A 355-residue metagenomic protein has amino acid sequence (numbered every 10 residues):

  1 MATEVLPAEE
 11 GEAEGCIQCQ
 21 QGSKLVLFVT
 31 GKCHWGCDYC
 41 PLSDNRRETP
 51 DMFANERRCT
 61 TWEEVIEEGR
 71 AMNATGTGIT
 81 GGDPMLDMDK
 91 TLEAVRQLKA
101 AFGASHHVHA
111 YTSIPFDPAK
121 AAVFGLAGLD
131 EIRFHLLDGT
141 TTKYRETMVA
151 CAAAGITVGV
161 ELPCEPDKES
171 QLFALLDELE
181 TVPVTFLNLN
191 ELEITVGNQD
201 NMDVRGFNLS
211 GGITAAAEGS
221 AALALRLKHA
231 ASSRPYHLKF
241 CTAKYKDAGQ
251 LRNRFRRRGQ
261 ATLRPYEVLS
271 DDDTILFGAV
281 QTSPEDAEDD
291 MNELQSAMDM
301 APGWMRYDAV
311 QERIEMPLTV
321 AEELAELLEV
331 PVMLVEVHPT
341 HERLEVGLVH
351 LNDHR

Functional and structural regions predicted by a protein language model:
A2-E9, A261-R355: Radical SAM enzyme core and accessory elements
A2-P7, E12-R58: Canonical Radical SAM [4Fe-4S] cluster-binding loop centered on the CxxxCxxC motif and its immediate flanking residues
P41, L92-G103, G125, M148-A153 (+1 more regions): Surface-exposed amphipathic alpha-helices with a cationic face
N45-C59, M72-D87, A101-D117, F124-Y144 (+2 more regions): Core AdoMet radical
T61-I66, F116-F124, E169-D177: Short, acidic/polar
E67-A71, F124-A127, M148-A153, E180-T181: Acidic (Asp/Glu)-rich catalytic clusters
T91-A100, T242-P265: Short, electropositive alpha-helical surface patch
R145-G249, P265-D272: Conserved C-terminal portion of the radical SAM core fold that forms the substrate/S-adenosylmethionine-binding
